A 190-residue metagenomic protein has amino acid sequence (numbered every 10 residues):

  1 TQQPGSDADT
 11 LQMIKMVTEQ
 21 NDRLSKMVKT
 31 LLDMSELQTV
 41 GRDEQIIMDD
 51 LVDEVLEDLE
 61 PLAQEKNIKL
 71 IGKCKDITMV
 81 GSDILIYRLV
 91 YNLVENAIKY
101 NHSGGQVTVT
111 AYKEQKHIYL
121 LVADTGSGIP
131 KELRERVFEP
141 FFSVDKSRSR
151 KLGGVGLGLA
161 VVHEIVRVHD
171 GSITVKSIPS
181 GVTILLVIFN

Functional and structural regions predicted by a protein language model:
G5, L37-E44, C74, T78-I84: Conserved micro-motifs of the catalytic ATP-binding
M16-L24: Short alpha-helical segment of the dimerization/phosphotransfer core of two-component systems
E44-E60: A conserved beta-strand-to-alpha-helix junction within the catalytic ATP-binding
L62-I71, I77: Short conserved segments within the C-terminal catalytic ATPase subdomain
G104-K116: Short beta-strand/loop element within the Bergerat-fold HATPase_c
I129-F141: Short conserved segment of the HATPase_c
